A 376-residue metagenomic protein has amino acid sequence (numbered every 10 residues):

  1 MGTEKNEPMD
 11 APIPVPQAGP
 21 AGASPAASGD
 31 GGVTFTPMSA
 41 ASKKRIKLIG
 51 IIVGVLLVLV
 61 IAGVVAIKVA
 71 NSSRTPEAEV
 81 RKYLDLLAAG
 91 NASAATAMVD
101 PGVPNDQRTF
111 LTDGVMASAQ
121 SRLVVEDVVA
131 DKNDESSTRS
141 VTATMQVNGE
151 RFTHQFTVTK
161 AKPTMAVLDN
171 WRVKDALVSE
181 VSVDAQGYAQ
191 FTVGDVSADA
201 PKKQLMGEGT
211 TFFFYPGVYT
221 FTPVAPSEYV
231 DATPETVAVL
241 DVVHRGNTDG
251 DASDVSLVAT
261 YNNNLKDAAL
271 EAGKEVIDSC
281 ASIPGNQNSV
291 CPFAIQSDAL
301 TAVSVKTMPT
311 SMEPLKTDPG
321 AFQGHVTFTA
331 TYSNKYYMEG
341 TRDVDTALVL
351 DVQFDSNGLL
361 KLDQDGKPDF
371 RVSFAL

Functional and structural regions predicted by a protein language model:
M1-S42: Intrinsically disordered, low-complexity Pro/Gly-rich regions
K47-K68: Hydrophobic membrane-insertion alpha-helices, especially the h-region of bacterial N-terminal signal peptides
V69-V115, Y261-T301: Core segments of small alpha/beta cavity-forming domains
A92-R151, N288-L315: Short solvent-exposed beta->alpha transition segments
D131-G209, F322-L376: Exposed beta-sheet edge and beta->alpha loop/turn motif
Q204-E228: Short Pro-Gly-centered beta-turn/loop motif in secreted/extracellular proteins
P226-T260: Structured interaction patches on ligand/partner-binding surfaces of diverse proteins
T248-L376: Extracytoplasmic/luminal low-complexity segments enriched in Pro/Gly and acidic/polar residues that act as flexible
